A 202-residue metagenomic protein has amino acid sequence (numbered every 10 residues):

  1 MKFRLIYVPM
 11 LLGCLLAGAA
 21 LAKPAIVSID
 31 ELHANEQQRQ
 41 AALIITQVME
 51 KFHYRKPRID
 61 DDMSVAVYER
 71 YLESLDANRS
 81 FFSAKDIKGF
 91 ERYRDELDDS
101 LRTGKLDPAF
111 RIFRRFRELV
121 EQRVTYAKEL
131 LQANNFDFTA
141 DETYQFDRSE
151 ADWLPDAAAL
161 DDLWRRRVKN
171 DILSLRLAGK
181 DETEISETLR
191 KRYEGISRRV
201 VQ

Functional and structural regions predicted by a protein language model:
M1-V8: Bacterial N-terminal signal peptides that target proteins for export
K2, G18-Q202: Flexible, low-complexity junctional segments that flank or bridge functional domains
V8-G18: Bacterial N-terminal signal peptides
